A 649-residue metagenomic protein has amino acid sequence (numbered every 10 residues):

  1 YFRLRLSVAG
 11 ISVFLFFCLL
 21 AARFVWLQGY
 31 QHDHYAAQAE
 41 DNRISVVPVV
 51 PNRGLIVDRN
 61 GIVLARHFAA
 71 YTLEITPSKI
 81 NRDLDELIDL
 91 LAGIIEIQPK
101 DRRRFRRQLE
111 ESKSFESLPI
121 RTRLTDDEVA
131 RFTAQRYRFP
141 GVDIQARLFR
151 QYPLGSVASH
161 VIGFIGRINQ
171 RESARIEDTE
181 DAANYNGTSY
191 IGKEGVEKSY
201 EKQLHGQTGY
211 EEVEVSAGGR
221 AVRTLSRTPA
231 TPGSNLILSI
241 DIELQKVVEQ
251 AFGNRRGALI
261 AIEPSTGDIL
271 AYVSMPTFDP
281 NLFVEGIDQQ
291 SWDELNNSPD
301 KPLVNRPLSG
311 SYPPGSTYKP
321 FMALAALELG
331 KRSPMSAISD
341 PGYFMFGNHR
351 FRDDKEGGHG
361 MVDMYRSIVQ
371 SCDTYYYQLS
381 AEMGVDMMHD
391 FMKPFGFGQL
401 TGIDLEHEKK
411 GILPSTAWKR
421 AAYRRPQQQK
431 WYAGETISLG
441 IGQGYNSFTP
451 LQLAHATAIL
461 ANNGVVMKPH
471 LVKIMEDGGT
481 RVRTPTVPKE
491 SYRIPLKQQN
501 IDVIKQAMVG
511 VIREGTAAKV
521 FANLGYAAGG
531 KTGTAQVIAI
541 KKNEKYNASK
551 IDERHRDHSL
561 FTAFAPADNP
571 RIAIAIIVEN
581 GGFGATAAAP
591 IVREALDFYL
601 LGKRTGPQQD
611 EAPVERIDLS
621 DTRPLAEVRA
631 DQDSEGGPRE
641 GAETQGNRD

Functional and structural regions predicted by a protein language model:
Y1-Q289, S311, S336, D386-G396 (+5 more regions): Periplasmic/cell-envelope proteins involved in peptidoglycan metabolism and beta-lactam response
A65, V215-R227, S265-T317, F321-A575 (+1 more regions): Beta-lactam-recognizing serine transpeptidase/beta-lactamase-like catalytic domain environment
